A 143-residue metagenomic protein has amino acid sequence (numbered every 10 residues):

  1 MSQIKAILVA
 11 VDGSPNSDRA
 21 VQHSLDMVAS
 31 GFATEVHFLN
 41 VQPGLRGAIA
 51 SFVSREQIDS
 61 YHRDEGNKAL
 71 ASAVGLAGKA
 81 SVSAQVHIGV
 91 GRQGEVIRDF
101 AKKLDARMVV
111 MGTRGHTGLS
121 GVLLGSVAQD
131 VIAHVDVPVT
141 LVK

Functional and structural regions predicted by a protein language model:
S2, G75-V109: Structural beta-alpha unit
S2-F52: Small/aliphatic-rich secondary-structure junction motif
D18-D26, A71, R98, K102: Amphipathic, non-transmembrane alpha-helical secondary structure
H37-L39, Q85-G89, T140: General small-molecule cofactor/ligand-binding pocket signal
V53, I88-R92, R114: Short beta->alpha linker loops
R55-K68: A short acidic, glycine-rich active-site loop that binds or catalyzes chemistry on phosphate/adenosine moieties
D99-K143: Gly/Ser-rich helix-loop-strand patches that form or flank binding pockets for ribonucleotide-derived cofactors
